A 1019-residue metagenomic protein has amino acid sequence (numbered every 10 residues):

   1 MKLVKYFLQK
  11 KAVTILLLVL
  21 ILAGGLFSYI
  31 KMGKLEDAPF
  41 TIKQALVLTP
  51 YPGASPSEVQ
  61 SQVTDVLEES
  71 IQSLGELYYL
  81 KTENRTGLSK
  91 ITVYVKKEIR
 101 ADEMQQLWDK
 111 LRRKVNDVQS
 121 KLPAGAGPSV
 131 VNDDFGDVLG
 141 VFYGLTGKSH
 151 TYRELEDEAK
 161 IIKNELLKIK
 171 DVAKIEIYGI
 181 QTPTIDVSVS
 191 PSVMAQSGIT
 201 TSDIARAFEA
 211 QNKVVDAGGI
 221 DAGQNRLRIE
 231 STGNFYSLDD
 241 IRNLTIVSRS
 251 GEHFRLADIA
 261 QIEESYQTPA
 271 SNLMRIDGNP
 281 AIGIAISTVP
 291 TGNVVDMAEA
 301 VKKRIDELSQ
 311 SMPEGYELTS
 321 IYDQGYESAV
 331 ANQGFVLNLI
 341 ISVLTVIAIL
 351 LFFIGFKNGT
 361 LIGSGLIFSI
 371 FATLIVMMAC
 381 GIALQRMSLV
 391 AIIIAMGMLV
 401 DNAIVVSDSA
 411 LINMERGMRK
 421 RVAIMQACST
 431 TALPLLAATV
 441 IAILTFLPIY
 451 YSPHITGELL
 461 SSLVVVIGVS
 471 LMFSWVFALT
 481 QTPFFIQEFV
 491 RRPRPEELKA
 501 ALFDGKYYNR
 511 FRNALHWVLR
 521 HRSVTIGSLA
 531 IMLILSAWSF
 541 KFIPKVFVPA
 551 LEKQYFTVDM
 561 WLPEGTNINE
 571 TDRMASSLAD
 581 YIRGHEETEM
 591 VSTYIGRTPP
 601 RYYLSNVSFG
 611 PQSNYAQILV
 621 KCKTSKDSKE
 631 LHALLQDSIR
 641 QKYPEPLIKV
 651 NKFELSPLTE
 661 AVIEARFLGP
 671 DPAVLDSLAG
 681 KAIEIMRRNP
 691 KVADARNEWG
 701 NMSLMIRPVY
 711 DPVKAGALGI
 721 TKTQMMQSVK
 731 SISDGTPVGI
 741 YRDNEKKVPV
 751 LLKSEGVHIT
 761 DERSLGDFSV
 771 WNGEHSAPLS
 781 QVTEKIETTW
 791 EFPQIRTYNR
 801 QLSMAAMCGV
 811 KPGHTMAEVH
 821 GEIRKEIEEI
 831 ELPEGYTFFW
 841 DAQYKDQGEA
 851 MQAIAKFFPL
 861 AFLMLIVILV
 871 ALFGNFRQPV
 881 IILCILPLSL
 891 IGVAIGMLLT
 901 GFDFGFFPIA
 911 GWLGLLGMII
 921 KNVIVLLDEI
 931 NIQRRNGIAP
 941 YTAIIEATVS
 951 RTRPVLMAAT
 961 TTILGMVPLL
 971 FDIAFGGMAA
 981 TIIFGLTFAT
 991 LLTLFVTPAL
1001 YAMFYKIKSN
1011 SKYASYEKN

Functional and structural regions predicted by a protein language model:
M1-K34, T431, L498-P549: Signature of alpha-helical transmembrane segments and their immediate interfacial
Y6, D37, L48, K90 (+8 more regions): Extracytoplasmic/periplasmic membrane-proximal domains and adjacent transmembrane bundles of envelope biogenesis
A12, L20-A54, N116-P123, I449-E458 (+3 more regions): Transmembrane helices with small-residue packing motifs
L16, S55-Q62, I99-K110, L139-F142 (+18 more regions): Solvent-exposed, non-transmembrane alpha-helical starts
G25-K31, L344-L411, V469, M864-R951 (+4 more regions): Hydrophobic transmembrane alpha-helices and their membrane-interface caps in long multi-pass transport proteins
E58-N132, S192-K213, N234, N569-L658 (+1 more regions): Solvent-exposed, membrane-proximal periplasmic/extracellular interface segments of envelope transport and secretion
I321, S328, N332, S407 (+4 more regions): Helix-loop junctions and hydrophobic alpha-helical segments within the transmembrane domains of large membrane
M396-A410, T431-Y451, E458-L498, I618 (+4 more regions): Transmembrane alpha-helices and their membrane-interface boundaries in multi-pass membrane transporters and channels
